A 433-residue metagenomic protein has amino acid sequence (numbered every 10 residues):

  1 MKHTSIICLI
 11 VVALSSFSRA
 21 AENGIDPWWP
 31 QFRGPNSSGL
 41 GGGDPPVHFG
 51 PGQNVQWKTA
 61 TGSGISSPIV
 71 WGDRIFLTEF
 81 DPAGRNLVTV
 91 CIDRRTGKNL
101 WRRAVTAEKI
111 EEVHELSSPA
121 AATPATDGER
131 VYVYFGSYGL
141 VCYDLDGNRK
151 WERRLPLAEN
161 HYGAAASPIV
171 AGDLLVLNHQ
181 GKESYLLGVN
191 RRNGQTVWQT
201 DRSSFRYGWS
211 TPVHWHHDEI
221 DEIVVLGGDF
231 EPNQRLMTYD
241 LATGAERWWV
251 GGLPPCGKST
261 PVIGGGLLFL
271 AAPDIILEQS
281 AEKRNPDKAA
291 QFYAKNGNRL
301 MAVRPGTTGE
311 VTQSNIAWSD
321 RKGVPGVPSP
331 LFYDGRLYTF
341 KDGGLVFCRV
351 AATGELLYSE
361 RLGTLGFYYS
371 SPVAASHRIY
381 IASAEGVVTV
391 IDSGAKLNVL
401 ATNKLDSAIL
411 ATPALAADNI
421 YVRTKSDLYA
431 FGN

Functional and structural regions predicted by a protein language model:
M1-S5, N433: Positively charged n-region of N-terminal signal peptides that target proteins for export
S5-S16: Bacterial N-terminal signal peptides
R19-N433: Noncatalytic, solvent-exposed loop/strand surfaces of beta-propeller-type extracellular/periplasmic domains
